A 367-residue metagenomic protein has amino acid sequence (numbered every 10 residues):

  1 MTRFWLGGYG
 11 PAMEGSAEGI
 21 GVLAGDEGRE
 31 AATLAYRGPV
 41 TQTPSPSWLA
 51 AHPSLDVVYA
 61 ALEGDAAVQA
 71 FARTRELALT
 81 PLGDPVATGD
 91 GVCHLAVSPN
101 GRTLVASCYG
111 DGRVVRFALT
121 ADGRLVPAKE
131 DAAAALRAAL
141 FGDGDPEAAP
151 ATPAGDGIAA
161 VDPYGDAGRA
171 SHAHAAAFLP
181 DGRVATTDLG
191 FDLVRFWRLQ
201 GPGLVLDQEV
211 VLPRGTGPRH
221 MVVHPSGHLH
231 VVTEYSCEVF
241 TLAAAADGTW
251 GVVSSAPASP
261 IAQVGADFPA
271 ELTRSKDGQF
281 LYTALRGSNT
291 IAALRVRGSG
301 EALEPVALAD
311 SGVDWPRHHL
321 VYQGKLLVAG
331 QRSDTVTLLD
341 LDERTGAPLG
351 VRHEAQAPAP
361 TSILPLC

Functional and structural regions predicted by a protein language model:
L6-Y9, M13-E14, A60-G64, A106-Y109 (+4 more regions): Conserved beta-strand positions in repeat-built beta-propeller and related beta-rich domains
I20, A66-Q69, G112-V114, D192-V194 (+3 more regions): Structural signal for beta-propeller blades
L23-A31, F71-A78, R116-K129, W197-G203 (+3 more regions): Short loop/turn segments immediately following beta-strands, especially the blade-tip and inter-blade linker loops
A35-G101: Blade-loop segments of beta-propeller domains
A35-T41, T80-V86, K129, A160-D166 (+4 more regions): A short beta-strand motif characteristic of beta-propeller blades
T43-P53, T88-R102, L136-D181, L212-H228 (+3 more regions): Beta-rich, blade/repeat-based domains predominating in secreted/periplasmic proteins but also intracellular
A175, D181-C237: Loop-centered beta-sheet repeat module
A292-D340: C-terminal hydrophobic structural anchor segments that stabilize assembly/packing rather than catalytic chemistry
